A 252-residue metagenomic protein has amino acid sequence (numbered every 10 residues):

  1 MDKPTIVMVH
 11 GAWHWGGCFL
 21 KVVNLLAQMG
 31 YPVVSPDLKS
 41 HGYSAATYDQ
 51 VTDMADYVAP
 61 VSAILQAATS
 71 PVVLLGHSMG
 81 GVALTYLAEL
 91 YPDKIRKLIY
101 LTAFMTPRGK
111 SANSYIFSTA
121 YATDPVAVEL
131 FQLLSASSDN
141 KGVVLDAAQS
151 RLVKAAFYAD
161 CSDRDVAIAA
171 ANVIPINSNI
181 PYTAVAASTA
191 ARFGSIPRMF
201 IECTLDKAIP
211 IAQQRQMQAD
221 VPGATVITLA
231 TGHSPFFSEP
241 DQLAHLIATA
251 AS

Functional and structural regions predicted by a protein language model:
K3-A45, T69-V72: Conserved HGGG/HGGXW glycine-rich cap/lid loop of the alpha/beta-hydrolase fold
H10-A12, V72-G81, C203: Conserved alpha/beta-hydrolase "nucleophile elbow" surrounding the catalytic nucleophile
P32, L38-L75, Y86-L90, N113-Y121: Active-site loop/oxyanion-hole signature of alpha/beta-hydrolase fold enzymes
A67-S70, Y91-D93, G194, A250-A251: Glycine-rich phosphate-binding loop signature in dinucleotide/nucleotide-binding domains
E89, K94-I95, I99-K141, I180-Y182: Flexible "cap/lid" loop of the alpha/beta hydrolase fold
R164, A171-F236, P240: Conserved serine/cysteine hydrolase catalytic core
F237-A251: Post-His helix in hydrolase/transferase enzymes
